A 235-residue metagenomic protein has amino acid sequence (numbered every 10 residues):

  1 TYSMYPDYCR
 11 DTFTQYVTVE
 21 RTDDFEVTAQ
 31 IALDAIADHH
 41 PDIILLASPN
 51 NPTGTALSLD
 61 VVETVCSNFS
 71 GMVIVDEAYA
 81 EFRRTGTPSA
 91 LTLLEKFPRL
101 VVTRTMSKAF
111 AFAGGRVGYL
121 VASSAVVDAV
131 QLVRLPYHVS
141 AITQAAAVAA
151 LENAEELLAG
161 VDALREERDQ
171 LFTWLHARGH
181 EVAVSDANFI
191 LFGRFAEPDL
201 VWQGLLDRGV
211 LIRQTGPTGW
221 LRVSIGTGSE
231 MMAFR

Functional and structural regions predicted by a protein language model:
T1-L46: PLP-dependent aminotransferase-like
S3-M4, R99-H176, H180-A183: PLP-dependent aminotransferase class I/II
T12-F13, F69, K96-F97, R178 (+1 more regions): Short, structured coil segments at secondary-structure junctions
Y16-E20, D42-P49, V73-E77, A183-S185 (+1 more regions): Short beta-strands and strand-loop turn motifs
D23, L164-R165, D169-R208, I225: Conserved PLP-binding catalytic core of the aspartate aminotransferase-like
D24-H39, P52-V73, E77-A109: Active-site pre-lysine segment of PLP-dependent enzymes
D60, L200-R208, R213-R235: PLP-dependent enzyme catalytic core of the Aspartate aminotransferase-like
